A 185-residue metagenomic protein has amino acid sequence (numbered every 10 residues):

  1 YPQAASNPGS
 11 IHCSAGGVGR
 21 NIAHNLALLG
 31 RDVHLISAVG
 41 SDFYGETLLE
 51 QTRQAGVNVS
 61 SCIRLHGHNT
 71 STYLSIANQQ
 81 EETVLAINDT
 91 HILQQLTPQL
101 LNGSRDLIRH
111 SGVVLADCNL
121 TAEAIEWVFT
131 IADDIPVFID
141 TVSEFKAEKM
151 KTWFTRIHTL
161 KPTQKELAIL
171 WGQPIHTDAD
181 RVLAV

Functional and structural regions predicted by a protein language model:
Y1-V57: Glycine-rich phosphate/adenosyl-contacting loop at the front of the ribokinase-like
I11, S37, A116-C118, I139: Glycine- and other small-residue-rich loops at beta-strand/loop junctions that grip anionic moieties
I36-S41, V59-T70, D140-S143, V185: Beta-strand->loop->alpha-helix junctions that form or flank phosphate-binding loops in nucleotide-handling enzymes
A38, C62-L65, S75-V113: Conserved phosphate-binding/catalytic loop of the ribokinase/pfkB sugar-kinase fold
S41-D42, C118-E123, T141-F145: Short beta->alpha connector loops
D106, I125-I135: Glycosyltransferases and closely related glycan-assembly transferases that use nucleotide-activated donors
D133-V185: Conserved phosphate/ATP/ADP-binding segment of small-molecule kinases
